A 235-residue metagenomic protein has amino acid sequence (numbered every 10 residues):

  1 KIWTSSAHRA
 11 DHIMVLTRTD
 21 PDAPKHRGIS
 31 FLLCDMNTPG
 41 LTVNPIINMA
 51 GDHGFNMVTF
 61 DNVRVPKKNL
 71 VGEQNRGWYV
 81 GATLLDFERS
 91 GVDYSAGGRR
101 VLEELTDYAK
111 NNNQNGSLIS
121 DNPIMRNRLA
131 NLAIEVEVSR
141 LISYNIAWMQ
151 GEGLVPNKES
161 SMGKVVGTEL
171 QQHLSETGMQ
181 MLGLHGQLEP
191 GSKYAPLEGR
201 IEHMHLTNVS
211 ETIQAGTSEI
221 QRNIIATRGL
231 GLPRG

Functional and structural regions predicted by a protein language model:
K1-N44: A short core secondary-structure module
I2-A7, M49-A50, S210-A215: Glycine-rich phosphate/pyrophosphate-binding beta-alpha loops
W3, H12-M14, F31, F55-T59 (+7 more regions): Tryptophan-centric aromatic hotspots in well-structured domains and transmembrane helices
T19-P21, D35, P39, V65-P66 (+10 more regions): Short, well-ordered loop/turn and helix-capping segments at boundaries between secondary-structure elements and domains
D35, L41-V138, E211, T227: Glycine-rich beta->alpha junctions and the first turn(s) of the following alpha-helix
G51-D52, V101, Q172, G199 (+1 more regions): A structural signal for short secondary-structure junctions
N75, Y79-F87, G91-S95, L182-G235: Glycine-rich phosphate/cofactor-binding loops in nucleotide/flavin-utilizing enzymes
K110-R126, E137-K193: C-terminal helix-coil-helix/basic helical segment that borders enzyme active sites and/or dimer interfaces and provides
